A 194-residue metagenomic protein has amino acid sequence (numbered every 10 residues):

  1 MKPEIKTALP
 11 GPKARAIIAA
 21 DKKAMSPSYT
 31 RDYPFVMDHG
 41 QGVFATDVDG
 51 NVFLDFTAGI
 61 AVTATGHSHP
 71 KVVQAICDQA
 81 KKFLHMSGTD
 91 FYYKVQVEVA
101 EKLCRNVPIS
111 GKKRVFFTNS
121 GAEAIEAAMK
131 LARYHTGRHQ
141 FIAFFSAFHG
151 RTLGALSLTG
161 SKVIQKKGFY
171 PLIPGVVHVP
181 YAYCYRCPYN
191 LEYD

Functional and structural regions predicted by a protein language model:
M1-Q41, F91, Q96: Active-site-adjacent loop/helix segments that line or gate small-molecule/cofactor pockets in enzymes
E4-T7, V52-I142: Glycine-rich loop-to-alpha-helix module at the N-terminal edge of alpha/beta enzyme cores
K6, T46, P180: Residues in well-ordered beta-strands of folded domains
A20, A24, Q79-F83, L172: Structured helix-beta-strand junction loops
P34-F56: Active-site and channel-lining beta-strand-loop segments that bind or position nucleotide-derived/phosphorylated
T46, T65-G66, S157-T159: Short beta-strand-to-turn element immediately C-terminal to the catalytic PLP-Schiff-base lysine in fold type I
E101-D194: PLP-dependent aspartate aminotransferase-fold enzymes
